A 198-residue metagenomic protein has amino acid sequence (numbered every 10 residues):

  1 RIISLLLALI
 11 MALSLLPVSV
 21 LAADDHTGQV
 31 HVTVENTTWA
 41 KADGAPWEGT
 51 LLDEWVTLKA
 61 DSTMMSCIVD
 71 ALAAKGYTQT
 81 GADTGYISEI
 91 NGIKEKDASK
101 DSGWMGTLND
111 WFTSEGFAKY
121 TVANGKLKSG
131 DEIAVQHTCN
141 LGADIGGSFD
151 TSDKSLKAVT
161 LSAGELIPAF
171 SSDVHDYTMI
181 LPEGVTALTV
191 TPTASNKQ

Functional and structural regions predicted by a protein language model:
R1-I10: Sec-dependent N-terminal signal peptides
S4, S14, S19-S155: Ubiquitin-like/PB1-type beta-grasp interaction modules and other compact soluble beta-rich domains
L9, L13, L21-D24, D61 (+3 more regions): Intrinsic disorder/low-complexity segments
I145-Q198: Beta-rich interaction/scaffold domains
